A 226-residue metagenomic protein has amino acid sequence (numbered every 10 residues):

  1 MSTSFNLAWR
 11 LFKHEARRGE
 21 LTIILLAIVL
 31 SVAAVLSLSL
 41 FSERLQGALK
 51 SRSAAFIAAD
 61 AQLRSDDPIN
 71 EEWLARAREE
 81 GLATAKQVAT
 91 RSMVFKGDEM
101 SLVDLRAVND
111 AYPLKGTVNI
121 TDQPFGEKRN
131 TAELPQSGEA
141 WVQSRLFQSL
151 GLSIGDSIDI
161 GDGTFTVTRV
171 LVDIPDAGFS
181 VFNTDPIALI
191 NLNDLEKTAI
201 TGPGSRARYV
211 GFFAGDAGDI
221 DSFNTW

Functional and structural regions predicted by a protein language model:
S2-W226: Membrane transport/envelope proteins' first extracytoplasmic loop
